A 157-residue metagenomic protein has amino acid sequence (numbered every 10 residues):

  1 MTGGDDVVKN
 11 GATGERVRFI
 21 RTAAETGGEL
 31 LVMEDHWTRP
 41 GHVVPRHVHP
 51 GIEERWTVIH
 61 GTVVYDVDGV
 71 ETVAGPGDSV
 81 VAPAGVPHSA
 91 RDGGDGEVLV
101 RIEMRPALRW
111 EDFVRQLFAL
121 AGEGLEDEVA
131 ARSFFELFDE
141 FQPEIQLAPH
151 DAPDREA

Functional and structural regions predicted by a protein language model:
M1-L30, H36-I52, T57, T62-A157: Jelly-roll (double-stranded beta-helix
